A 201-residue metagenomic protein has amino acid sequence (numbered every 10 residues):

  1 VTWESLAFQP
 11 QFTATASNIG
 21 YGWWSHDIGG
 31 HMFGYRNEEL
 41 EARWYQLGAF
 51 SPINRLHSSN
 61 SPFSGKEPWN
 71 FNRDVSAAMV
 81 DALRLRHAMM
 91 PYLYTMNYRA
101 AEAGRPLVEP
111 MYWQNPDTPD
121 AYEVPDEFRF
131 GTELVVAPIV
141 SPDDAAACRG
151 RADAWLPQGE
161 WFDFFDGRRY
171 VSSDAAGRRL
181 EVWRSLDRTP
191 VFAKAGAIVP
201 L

Functional and structural regions predicted by a protein language model:
V1-A195: Catalytic-domain carbohydrate-binding cleft regions of carbohydrate-active enzymes
V199-L201: Edge strands and adjacent loops of beta-rich recognition modules
